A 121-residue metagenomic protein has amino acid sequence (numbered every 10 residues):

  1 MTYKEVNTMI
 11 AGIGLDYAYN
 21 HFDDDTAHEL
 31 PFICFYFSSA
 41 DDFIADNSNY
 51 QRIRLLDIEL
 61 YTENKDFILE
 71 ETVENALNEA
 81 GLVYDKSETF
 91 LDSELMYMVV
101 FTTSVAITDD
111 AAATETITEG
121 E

Functional and structural regions predicted by a protein language model:
M1-L55, Y61-E121: Long, contiguous binding/interaction regions
